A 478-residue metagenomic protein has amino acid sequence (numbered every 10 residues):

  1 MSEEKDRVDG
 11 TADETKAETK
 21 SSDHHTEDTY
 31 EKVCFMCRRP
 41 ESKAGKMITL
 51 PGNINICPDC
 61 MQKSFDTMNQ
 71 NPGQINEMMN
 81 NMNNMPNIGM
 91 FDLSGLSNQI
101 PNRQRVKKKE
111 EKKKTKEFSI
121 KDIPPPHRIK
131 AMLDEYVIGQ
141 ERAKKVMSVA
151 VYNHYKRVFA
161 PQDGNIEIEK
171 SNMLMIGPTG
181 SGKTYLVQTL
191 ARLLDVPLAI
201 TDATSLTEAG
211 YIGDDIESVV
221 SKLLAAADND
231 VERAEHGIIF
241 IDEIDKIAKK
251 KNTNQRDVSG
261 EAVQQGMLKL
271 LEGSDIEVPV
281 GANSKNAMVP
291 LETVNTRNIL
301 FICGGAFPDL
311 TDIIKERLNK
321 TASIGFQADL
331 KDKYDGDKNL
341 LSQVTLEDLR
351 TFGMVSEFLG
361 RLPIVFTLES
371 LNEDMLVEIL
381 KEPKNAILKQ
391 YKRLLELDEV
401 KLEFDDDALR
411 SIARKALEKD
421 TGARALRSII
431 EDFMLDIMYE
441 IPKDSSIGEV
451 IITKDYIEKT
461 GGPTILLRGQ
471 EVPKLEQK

Functional and structural regions predicted by a protein language model:
M1-F240, D245-K478: Non-catalytic accessory segments flanking P-loop/AAA+ NTPase cores
